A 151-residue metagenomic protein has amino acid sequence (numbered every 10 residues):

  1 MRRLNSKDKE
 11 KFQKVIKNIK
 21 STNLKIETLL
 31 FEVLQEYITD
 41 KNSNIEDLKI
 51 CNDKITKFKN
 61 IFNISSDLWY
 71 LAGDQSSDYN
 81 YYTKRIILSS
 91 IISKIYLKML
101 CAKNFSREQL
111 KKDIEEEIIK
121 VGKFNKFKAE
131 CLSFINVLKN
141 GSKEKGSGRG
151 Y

Functional and structural regions predicted by a protein language model:
M1-E10: HTH DNA-binding helix-turn interface
L4, N23-I26, I61, E108: Preference for well-ordered, secondary-structure-rich cores of eukaryotic proteins
E10-N44: Hydrophobic alpha-helical connector segments
E27-L34, F62-W69, K111-I118: Hydrophobic core segments within long, regular secondary-structure runs in both alpha- and beta-rich folds
I45-I55: Sequence-specific DNA-binding modules of eukaryotic transcription factors, capturing the structured DNA-contacting
K54-D74, R85-S89: Amphipathic alpha-helical packing segments from all-alpha helical-bundle domains
D74-S133: Hydrophobic/aromatic-rich alpha-helical bundle segments in the mid-to-C-terminal region
F127-Y151: Long, charge-rich low-complexity segments
